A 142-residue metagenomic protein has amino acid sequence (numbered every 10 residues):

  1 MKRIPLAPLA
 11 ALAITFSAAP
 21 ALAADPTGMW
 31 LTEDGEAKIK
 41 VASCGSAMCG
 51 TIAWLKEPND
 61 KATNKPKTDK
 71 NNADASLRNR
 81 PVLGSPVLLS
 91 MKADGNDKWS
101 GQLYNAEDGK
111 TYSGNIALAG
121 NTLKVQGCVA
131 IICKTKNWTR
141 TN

Functional and structural regions predicted by a protein language model:
M1-L9: Bacterial N-terminal signal peptides that target proteins for export
P8-S17: Bacterial N-terminal signal peptides
S17-A23: Sec/Tat signal peptide C-region and signal peptidase I cleavage site
A23-M29, G95-Q102, N121-K124: Short, hydrophobic/aromatic-rich segments at coil-to-beta transitions
A24-A37, I52, G101, W138-R140: Tryptophan-anchored aromatic micro-motifs
T32-C49, W54-N71, S76-D94, A106: Short, solvent-exposed loop/hinge segments that bridge or flank secondary-structure elements
S43-S46, M91-N96, A117-N121, R140-N142: A short, structured loop/turn motif at beta-sheet edges
N105-I116, T122-T135: Short, exposed beta-strand-loop hairpins at the edges of beta-sheets in extracellular/periplasmic proteins
